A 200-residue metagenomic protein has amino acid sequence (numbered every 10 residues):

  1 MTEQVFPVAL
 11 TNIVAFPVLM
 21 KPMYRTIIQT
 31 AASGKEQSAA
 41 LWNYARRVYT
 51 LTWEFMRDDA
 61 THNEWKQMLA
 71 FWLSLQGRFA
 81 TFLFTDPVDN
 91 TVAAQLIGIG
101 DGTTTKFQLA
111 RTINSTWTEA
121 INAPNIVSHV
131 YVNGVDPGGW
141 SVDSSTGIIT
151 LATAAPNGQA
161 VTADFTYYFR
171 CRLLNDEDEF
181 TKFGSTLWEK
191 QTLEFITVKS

Functional and structural regions predicted by a protein language model:
M1-T26: Polar/acidic, low-complexity leader/linker segments enriched in S/T/G and N/D
E3, L10, A32-Q37, A93-T105: Surface-exposed ligand/attachment interfaces on beta-rich extracellular proteins
T26-T30, T61: Long, contiguous binding/interaction regions
Q37-D59, F180-S200: Oligomerization/assembly interface segments of phage tail-like spikes and tubes
E54-F55, A110-N114, T150-N157, V198-K199: Secondary-structure transition/turn motif
D58-Q67: Short, conserved charged micro-motifs
K66-S141, T166-S200: Extended beta-strand solenoid/passenger and fiber regions
V135-Q159: A surface-exposed beta-strand-loop module
